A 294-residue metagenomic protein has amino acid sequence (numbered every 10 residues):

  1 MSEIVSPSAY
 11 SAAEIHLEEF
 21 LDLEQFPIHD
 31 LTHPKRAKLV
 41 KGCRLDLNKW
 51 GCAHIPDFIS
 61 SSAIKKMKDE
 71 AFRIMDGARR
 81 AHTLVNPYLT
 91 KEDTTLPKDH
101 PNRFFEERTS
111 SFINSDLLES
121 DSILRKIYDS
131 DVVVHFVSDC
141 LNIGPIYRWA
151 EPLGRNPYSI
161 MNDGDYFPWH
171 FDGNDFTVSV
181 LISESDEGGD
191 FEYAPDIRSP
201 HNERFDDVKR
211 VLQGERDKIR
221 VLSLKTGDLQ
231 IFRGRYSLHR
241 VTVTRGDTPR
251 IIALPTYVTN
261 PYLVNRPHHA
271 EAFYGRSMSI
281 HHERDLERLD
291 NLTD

Functional and structural regions predicted by a protein language model:
M1-K49, S277-D294: Fe(II)/2-oxoglutarate
P27-K41, L45, F58, S62-I64 (+1 more regions): Basic/polar, acidic-poor N-terminal "presequence/leader" segments that form or can form short amphipathic helices
D46-I55, S115-D121: Glycine-/proline-rich flexible loop or hinge segments
A53-I59, S223: Short amphipathic
F58, S159-M161, L181, R233-R235 (+1 more regions): Structured loops at beta-to-helix junctions and adjacent beta-edge loops in soluble globular domains
I59-S62, K66-A81, K98-E151: Signature of the catalytic double-stranded beta-helix
L117-R125, V134-L229: Catalytic core of non-heme Fe(II) oxygenases with the double-stranded beta-helix
G188-D196, P200-D294: Catalytic core of Fe(II)/2-oxoglutarate
